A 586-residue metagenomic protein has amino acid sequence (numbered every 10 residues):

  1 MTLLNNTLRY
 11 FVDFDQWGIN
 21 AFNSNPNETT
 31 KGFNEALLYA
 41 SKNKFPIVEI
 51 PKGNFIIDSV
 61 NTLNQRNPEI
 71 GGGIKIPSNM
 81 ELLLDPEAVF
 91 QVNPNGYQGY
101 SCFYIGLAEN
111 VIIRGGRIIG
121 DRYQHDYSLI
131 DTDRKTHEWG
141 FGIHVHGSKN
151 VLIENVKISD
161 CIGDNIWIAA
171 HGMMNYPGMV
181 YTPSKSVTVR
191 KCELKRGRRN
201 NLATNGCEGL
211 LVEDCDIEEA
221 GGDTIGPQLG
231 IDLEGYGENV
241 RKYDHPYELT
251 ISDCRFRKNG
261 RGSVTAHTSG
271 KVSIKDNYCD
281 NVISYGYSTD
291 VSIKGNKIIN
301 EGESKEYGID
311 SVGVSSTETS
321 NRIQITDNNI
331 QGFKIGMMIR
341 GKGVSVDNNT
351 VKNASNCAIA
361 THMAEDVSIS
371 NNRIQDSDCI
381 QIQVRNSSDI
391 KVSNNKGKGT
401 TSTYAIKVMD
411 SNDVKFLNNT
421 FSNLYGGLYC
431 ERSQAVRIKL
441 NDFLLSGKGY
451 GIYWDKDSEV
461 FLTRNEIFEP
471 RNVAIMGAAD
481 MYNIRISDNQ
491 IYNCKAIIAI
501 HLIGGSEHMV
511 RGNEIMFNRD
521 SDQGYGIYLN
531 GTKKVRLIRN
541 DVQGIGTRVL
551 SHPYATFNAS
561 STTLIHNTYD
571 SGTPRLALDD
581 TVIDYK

Functional and structural regions predicted by a protein language model:
W17-P51: Acidic Gly/Asp/Thr-rich repetitive segments characteristic of extracellular carbohydrate-active and adhesion proteins
N34-N43, I56-L83, Q91-R114, Q124-N150 (+9 more regions): Extracellular beta-strand-rich solenoid/capping regions of secreted or surface-exposed proteins that bind or remodel
E49, I56, K75, L83 (+39 more regions): Extracellular beta-strand solenoid repeats
M80, A88, A108, S148 (+15 more regions): Small-residue (G/S/T/A) turn/hinge positions that recur once per unit in extracellular repeat modules
N93-G96, Y100-S101, R122-S128, F141 (+18 more regions): Short glycine/acidic-rich loop motifs that flank beta-strands on beta-rich extracellular proteins
G96, L107-G235, N239: Right-handed parallel beta-helix
I538-K586: Leucine-rich solenoid repeat scaffolds
